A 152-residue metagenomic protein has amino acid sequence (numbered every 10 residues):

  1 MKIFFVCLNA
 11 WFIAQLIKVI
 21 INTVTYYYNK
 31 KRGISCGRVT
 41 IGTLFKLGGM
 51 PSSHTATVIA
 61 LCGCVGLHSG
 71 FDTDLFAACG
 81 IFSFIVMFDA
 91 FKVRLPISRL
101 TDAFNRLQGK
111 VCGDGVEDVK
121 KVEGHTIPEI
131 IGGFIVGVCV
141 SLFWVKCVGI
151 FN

Functional and structural regions predicted by a protein language model:
M1-N22: N-terminal signal-anchor transmembrane alpha helix
F12, C36-N152: Membrane-embedded catalytic cores of phosphoryl/pyrophosphoryl-handling enzymes
L16-V39: Membrane-interface helix-loop junction between the first two transmembrane segments
